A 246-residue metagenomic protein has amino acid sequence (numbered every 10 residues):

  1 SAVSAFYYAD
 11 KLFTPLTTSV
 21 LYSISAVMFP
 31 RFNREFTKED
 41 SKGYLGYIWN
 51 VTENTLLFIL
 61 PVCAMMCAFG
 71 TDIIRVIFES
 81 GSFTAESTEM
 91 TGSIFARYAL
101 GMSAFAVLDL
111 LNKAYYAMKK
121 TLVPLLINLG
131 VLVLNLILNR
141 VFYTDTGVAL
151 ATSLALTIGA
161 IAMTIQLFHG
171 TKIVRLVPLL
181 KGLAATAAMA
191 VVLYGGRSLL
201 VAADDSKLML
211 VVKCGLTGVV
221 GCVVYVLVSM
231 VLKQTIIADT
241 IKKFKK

Functional and structural regions predicted by a protein language model:
S1-P15, E86-G92: Interfacial/gating helices of multi-pass transporter permease domains
Y7, I24, M28, D40-F69 (+2 more regions): Interfacial transmembrane-helix starts/ends
L21-D40, N112: Helix-loop junctions and terminal segments of transmembrane helices in multi-pass membrane transport/translocation
N54-A68, T146-F168, L183-T186: Short alpha-helical transmembrane segments in multi-pass integral membrane proteins
C67-G101: Interfacial segments at transmembrane-helix termini and the short loops linking adjacent helices
L100, F105-R140, T146, S153: Alpha-helical transmembrane segments of multi-pass membrane transporters/permeases
L111-K119, M163-L179, A203-D204: Alpha-helical transmembrane segments
G195-K246: Membrane-proximal transmembrane or re-entrant/amphipathic helices at the cytosolic face
